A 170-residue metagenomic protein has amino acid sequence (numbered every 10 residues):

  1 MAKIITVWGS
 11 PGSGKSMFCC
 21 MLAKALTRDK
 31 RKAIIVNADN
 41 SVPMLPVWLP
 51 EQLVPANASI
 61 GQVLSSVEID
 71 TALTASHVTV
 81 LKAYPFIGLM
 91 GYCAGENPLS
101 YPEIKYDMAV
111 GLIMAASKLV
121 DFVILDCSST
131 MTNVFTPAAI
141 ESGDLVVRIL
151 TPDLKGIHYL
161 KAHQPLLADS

Functional and structural regions predicted by a protein language model:
M1-I4, L53, G61-A72, H158 (+1 more regions): Acidic-aromatic/histidine active-site loop/patch
M1-K3, D29, F86, L119 (+1 more regions): Short loop/turn motifs at secondary-structure junctions
A2-L45, A116: Walker A/P-loop phosphate-binding motif and the immediately C-terminal alpha-helix
I5, I34-V36, G88-M90, L145-V147: Hydrophobic/aromatic beta-strand patches that form the interior of the parallel beta-sheet core in alpha/beta enzyme
W8, D39, C93, S128 (+1 more regions): Anionic group-transfer/hydrolysis microenvironments
D29-I34, A38-G88: Phosphate-binding loop that captures ATP/GTP phosphates
T71-Y84, G88-N133: Cytosolic-facing regulatory segments adjacent to core modules
G111, S117-K118, F122, C127-S170: Conserved catalytic-core segment of NTP-binding enzymes
